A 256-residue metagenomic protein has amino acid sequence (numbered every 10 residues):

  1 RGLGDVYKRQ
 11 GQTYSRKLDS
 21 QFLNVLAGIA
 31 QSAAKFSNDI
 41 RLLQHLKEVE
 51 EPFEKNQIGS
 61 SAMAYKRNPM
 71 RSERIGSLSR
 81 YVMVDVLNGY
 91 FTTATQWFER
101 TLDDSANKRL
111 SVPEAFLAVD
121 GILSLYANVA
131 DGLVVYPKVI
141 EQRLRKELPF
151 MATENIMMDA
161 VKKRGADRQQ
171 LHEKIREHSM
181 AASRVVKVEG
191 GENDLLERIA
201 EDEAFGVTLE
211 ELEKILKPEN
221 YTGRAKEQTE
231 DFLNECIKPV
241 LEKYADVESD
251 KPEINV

Functional and structural regions predicted by a protein language model:
G2-Y7: Short, small-residue-biased leader/transition segments that mark boundaries at the very start of proteins
K8-V86: Acidic, glycine-rich loop-and-beta core segments that form the ion-binding/anion-interacting portion of active sites
E48, Y65-V256: Glycine-rich cofactor/substrate-binding loops
